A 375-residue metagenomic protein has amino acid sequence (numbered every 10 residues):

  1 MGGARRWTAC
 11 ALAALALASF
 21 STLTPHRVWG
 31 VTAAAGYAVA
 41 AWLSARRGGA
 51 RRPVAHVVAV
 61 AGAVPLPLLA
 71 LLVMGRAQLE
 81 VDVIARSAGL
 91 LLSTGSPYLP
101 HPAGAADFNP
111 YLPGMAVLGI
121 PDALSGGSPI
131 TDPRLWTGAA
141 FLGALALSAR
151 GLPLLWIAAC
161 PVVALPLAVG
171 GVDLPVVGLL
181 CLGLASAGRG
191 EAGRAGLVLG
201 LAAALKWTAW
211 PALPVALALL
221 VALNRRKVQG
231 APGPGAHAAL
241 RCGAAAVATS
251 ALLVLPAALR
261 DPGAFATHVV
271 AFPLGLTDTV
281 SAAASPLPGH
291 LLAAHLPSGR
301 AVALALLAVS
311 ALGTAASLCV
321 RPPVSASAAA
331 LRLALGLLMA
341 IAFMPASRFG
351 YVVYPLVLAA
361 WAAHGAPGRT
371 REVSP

Functional and structural regions predicted by a protein language model:
M1-C181, L220-V352, A362-G365: Primarily membrane-embedded glycan-assembly and transfer machineries that use lipid-linked glycans
G95, G190-E191: Short helix-adjacent coil turns
P161-P166, L180-L184, A192-A218, G336-I341: Membrane-interface alpha helices of multi-pass inner-membrane proteins
G196-G200, T267-V269, P273, E372-V373: Short, flexible active-site loops
L358: Class I S-adenosyl-L-methionine
A363-P375: A juxtamembrane structural motif centered on a specific transmembrane helix
